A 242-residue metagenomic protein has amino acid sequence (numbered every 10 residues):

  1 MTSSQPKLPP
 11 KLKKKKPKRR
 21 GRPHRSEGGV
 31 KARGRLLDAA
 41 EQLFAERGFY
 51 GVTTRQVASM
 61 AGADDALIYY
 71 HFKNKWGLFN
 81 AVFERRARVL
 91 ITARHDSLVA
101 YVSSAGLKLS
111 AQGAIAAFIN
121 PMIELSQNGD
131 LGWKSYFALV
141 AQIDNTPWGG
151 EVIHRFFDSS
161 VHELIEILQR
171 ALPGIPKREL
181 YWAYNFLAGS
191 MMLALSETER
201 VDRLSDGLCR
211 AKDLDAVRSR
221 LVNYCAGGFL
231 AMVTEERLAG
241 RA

Functional and structural regions predicted by a protein language model:
M1-K16, D158-A242: C-terminal peripheral helix-coil segments that are non-catalytic and often amphipathic
R19-H24: Arg/Lys-rich, glycine/proline-spaced intrinsically disordered segments in nuclear chromatin/transcription regulators
G29, R33-E41: Short, leucine-enriched amphipathic alpha-helices that occur as contiguous helical runs
R35, L43-R85: Helix-turn-helix
V82, S110, A114, F118 (+6 more regions): Residue-level detector of well-ordered alpha-helical segments, enriched for hydrophobic/aromatic packing positions
R94-K134: Hydrophobic alpha-helical connector segments
G113-A116, L131-A138, P147-L172: Amphipathic alpha-helical packing segments from all-alpha helical-bundle domains
F118, M122, F137-D144, L187 (+2 more regions): Short alpha-helical scaffolding segments that buttress acidic/His motifs in well-ordered protein cores
